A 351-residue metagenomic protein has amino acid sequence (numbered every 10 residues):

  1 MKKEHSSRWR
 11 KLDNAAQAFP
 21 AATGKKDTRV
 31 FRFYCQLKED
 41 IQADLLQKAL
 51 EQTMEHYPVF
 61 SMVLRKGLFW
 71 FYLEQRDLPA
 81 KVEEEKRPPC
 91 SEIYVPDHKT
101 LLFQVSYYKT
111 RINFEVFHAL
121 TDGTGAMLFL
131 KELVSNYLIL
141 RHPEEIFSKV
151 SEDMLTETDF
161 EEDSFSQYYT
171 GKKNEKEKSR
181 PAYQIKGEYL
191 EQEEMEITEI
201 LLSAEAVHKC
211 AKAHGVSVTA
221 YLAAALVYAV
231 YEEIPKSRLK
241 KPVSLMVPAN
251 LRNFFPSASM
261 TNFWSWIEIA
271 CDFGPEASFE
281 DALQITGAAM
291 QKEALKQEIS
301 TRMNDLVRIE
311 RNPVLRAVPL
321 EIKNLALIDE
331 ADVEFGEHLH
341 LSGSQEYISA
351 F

Functional and structural regions predicted by a protein language model:
M1-L68, L78-Q104, E232-F351: Acyl-thioester-dependent acyl-group transfer interface
K2-N14, L120-L128, E132-K209: Non-catalytic, low-complexity flexible loops and terminal extensions
K38-Y57, E115-K131, I197-P235: Acyl activation and transfer enzymes in specialized metabolism, enriched for ANL adenylate-forming modules
L68, K109-T110: Residue-level signal for tight coil/turn positions that link beta-strands
F71-L73, E152: Conserved catalytic core of two-metal-ion nucleotidyltransferases
E84-S106, E115, K131, H142-E162: Hydrophobic, well-ordered secondary-structure segments that either form specific early membrane-associated helices used
N113-E115, E268: Short hydrophobic beta-strand segments that form the core of ligand-binding sensory/regulatory domains
L133, Y137-R141, V230, M290 (+1 more regions): Short, well-ordered alpha-helical segments in soluble proteins
